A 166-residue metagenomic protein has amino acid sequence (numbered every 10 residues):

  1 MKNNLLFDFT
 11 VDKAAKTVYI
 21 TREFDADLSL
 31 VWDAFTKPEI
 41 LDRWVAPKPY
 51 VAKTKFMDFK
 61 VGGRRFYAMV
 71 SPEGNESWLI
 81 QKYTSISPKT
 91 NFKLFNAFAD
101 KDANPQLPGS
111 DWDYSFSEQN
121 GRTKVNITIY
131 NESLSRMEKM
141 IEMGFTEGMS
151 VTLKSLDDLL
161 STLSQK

Functional and structural regions predicted by a protein language model:
M1-N3, E132-K166: A conserved amphipathic terminal alpha-helix motif
M1-V51: Hydrophobic ligand-binding cavity/cleft-lining segments
N4, K37-P38, G62-F66, L94-D100: Short Pro/Gly-enriched beta-strand edge/turn motifs at strand-loop
A15-T17, F95, K101-E147: Beta-strand/loop substructures that line and gate deep hydrophobic ligand-binding cavities in soluble
Y19, E39-E76: Short beta-edge strand/loop motif at the mouth of beta-sheet-based domains
R22, T54-M57, L79-S85, S110-S117: Hydrophobic/aromatic beta-strand elements that line small-molecule binding cavities or substrate pockets in beta-rich
L28-S29, D58-K60, T84-N91, S115-K124: A short, structured loop/turn motif at beta-sheet edges
V31, L41, R65, Y83 (+4 more regions): Hydrophobic pocket/interface hotspot
